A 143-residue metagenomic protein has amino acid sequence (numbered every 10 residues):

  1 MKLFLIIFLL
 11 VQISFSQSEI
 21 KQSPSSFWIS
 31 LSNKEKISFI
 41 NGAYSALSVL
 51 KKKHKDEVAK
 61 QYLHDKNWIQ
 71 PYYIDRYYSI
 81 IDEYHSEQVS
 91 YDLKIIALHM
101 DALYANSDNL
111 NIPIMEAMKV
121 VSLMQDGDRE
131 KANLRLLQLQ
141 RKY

Functional and structural regions predicted by a protein language model:
M1, L5-I6, A46, V89 (+1 more regions): Terminal low-complexity, poorly structured segments
L3-S16: Sec-dependent N-terminal signal peptides
Q17-Q70: N-terminal secretory signal peptides
Q22, H54-Y143: Compact alpha-helical subdomains of small soluble proteins
